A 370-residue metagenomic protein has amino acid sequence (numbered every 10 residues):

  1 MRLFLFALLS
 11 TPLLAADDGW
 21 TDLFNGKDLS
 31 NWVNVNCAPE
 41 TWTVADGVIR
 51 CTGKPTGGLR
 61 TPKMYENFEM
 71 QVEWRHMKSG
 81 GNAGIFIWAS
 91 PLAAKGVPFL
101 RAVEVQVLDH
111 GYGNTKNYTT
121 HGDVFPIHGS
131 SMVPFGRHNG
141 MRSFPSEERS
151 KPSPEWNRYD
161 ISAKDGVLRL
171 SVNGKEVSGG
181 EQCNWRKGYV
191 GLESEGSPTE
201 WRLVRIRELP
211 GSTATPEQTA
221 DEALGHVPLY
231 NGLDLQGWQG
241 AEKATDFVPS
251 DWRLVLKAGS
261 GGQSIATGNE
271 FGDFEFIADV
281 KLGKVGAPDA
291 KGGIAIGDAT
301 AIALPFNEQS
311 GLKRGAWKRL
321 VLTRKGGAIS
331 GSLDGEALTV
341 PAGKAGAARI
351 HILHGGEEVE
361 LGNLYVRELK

Functional and structural regions predicted by a protein language model:
L3-L13: Sec-dependent N-terminal signal peptides
A16-K370: Carbohydrate-interacting regions of secretory-pathway proteins
